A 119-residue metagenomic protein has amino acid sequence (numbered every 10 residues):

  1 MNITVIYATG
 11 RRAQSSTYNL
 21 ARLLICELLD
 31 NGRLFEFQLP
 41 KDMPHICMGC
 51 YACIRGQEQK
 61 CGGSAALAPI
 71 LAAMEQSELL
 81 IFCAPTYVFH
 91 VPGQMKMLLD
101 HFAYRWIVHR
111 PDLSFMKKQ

Functional and structural regions predicted by a protein language model:
M1-I107, P111: N-terminal beta1-alpha1-beta2 submodule of the flavodoxin-like/Rossmannoid cofactor-binding fold
H109-Q119: Short, glycine-/small-residue-rich phosphate/pyrophosphate-handling segment
